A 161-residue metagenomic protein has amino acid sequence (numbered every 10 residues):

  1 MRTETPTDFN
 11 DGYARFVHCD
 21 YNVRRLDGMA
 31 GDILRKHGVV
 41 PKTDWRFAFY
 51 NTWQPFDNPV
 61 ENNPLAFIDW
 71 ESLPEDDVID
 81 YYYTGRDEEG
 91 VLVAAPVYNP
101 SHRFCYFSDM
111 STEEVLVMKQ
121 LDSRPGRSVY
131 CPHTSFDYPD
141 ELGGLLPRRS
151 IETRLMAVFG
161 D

Functional and structural regions predicted by a protein language model:
M1-P96, S101-R103: Non-heme Fe(II) oxygenase catalytic core, chiefly the N-lobe of the double-stranded beta-helix
L92-D161: Catalytic core of Fe(II)/2-oxoglutarate
